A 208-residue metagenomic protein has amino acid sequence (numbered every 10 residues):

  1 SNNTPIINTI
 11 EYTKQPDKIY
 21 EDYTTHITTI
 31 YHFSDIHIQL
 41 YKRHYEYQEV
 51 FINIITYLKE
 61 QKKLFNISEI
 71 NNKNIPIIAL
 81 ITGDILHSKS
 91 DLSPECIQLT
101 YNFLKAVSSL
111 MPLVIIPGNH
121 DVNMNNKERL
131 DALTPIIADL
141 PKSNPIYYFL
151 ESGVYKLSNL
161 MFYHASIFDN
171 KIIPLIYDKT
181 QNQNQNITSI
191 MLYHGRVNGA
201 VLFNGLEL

Functional and structural regions predicted by a protein language model:
S1-L99, F103, I176-Q185: N-terminal active-site segment of His-dependent metallophosphoesterases
D91-L208: His/Asp/Glu-rich metal-coordinating catalytic cores of metallo-dependent phosphodiesterases/hydrolases acting on
